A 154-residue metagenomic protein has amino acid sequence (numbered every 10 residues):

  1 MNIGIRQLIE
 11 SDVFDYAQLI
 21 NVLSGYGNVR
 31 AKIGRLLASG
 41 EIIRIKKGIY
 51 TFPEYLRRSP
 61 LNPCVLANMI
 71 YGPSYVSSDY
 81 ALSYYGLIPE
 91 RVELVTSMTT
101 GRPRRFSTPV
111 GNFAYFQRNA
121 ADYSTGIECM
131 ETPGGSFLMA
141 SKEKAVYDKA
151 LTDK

Functional and structural regions predicted by a protein language model:
M1-P73, P109, S124: Short beta-edge/loop segments at beta->alpha junctions of small alpha/beta modules that act as binding/recognition
P53-K154: Nucleic-acid-binding surface
